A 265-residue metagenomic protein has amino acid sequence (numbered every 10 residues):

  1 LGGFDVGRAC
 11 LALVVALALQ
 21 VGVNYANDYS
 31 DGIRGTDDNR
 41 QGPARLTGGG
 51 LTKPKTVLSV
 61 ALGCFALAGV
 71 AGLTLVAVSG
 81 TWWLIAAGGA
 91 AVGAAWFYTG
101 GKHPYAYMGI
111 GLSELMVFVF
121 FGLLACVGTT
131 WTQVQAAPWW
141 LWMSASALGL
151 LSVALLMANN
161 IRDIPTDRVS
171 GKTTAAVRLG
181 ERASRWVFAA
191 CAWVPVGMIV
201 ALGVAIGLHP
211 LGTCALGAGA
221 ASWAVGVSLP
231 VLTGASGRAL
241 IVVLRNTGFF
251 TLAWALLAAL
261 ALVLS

Functional and structural regions predicted by a protein language model:
G2-A26, W83-W96, P138-A158: Membrane-embedded alpha-helical segments that form the functional core of polytopic membrane enzymes, especially those
A18-Q41, V153-A176: Acidic (Asp/Glu-rich) catalytic motifs at the cytosolic membrane interface
V23-D28, G93-M108, L156, N160 (+2 more regions): C-terminal ends of transmembrane helices
R40-W82, T173-H209, R245-W254: Multi-pass membrane catalytic core of lipid/isoprenoid biosynthesis enzymes
R45-A136: Intramembrane alpha-helical segments
L46, S113-T130, L148, V177-E181 (+1 more regions): Small-residue-rich segments of transmembrane alpha-helices in multi-pass membrane proteins, especially helix faces
L115-I164, S170, R182-R185: Functional transmembrane core segments of multi-pass inner-membrane proteins
V204-S265: Extended hydrophobic alpha-helices typical of membrane-associated regions
